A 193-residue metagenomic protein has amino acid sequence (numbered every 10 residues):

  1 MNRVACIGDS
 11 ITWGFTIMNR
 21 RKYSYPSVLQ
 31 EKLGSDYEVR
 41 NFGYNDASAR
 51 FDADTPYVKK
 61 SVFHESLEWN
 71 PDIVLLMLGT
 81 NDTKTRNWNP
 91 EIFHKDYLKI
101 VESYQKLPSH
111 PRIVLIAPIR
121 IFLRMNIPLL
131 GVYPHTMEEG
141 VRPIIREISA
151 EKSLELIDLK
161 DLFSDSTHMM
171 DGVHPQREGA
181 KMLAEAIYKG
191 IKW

Functional and structural regions predicted by a protein language model:
N2-A5, I11-L98, T136: Conserved SGNH/GDSL esterase-like catalytic core that processes O-acyl groups on lipids and polysaccharides
R3, L29, E155, M170-W193: Histidine-centered active-site loop/cap adjacent to the catalytic His in serine esterases/O-acetyl transfer systems
I7-G8, I116: Short hydrophobic segments within beta-strands
E38-R40, R112, S153-E155: Conserved beta-strand segments of alpha/beta enzyme cores
N41-G43, A117, D158-K160: Residue-level recognition of beta-strand->loop/alpha-helix junctions
Y97-V101, R142: Generic structural signal for well-ordered alpha-helices, preferentially at hydrophobic/aromatic core positions
Q105-R112: A short helix->loop->beta-strand "cap" motif at the edges of active sites that frequently abuts
I121-L159: Substrate-gating cap/lid alpha-helix
